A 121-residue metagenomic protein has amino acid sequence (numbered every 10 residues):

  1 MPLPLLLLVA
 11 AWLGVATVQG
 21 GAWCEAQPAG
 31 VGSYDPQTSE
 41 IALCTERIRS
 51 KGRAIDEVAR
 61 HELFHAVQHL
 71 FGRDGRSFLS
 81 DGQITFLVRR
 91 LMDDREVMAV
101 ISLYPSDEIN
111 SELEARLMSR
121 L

Functional and structural regions predicted by a protein language model:
P2-L5, L13-S33, Q37, L79-L121: Metalloprotease/metallohydrolase-associated module, dominated by Zn2+-dependent proteases
C24, C44, L70: Functionally engaged cysteine thiol sites
S39-I41: Hydrophobic residues embedded in beta-strands of well-ordered beta-sheets
L43-A59: Short pre-active-site segment immediately N-terminal to the catalytic Zn-binding motif
K51, G72-R73, P105: Residues that cap or delimit alpha-helices
A54, V58, E62, N110-L117: Extracytoplasmic/secreted proteins, especially bacterial periplasmic and envelope-associated proteins
L63-S80: Catalytic Zn2+-binding segment of zinc metalloproteases
